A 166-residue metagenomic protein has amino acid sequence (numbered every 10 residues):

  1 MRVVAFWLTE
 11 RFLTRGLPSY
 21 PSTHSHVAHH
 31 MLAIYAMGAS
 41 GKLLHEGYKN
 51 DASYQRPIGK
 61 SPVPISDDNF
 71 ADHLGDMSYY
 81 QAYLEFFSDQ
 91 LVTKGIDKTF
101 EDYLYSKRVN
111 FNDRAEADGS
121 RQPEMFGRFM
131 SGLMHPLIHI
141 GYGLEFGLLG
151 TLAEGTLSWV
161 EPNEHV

Functional and structural regions predicted by a protein language model:
M1-V166: Mature, well-folded catalytic/scaffold domains that follow N-terminal targeting or propeptide regions
